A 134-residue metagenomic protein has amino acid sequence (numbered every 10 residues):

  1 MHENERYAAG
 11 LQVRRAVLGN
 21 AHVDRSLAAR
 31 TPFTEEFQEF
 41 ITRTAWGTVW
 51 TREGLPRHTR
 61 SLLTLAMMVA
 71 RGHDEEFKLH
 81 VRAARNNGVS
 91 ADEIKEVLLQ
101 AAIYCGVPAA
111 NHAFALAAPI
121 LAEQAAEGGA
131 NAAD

Functional and structural regions predicted by a protein language model:
M1-H58, N86, H112-D134: Acidic, glycine/proline-rich low-complexity segments that act as flexible tails and inter-domain linkers
N20, T48, M67, H73 (+1 more regions): Gly/Ser/Thr-rich helix-start
I41-A45, L62-M67, V97-A102, A113: Short alpha-helical scaffolding segments that buttress acidic/His motifs in well-ordered protein cores
L62-L65, V69-K95: Mid-chain, well-packed structural core segment of small domains
E76, Q100, V107-P108: Substrate/cofactor-recognition hotspot
G88-A91, Y104-N111, A115: Short, amphipathic alpha-helical segments
I103-Y104, L121: Short Asp/Glu-rich motifs
